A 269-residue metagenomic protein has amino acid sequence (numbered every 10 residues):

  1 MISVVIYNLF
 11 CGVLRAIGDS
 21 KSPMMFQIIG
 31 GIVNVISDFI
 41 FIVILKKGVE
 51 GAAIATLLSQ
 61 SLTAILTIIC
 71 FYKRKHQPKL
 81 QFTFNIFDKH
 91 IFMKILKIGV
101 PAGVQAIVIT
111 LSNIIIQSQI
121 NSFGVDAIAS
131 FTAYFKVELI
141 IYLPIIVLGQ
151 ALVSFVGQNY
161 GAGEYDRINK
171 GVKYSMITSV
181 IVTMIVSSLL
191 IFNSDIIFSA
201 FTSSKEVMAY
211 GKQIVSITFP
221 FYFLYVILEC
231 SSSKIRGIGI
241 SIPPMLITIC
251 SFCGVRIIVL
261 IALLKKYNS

Functional and structural regions predicted by a protein language model:
M1-I2, I44-V100, V156-F221, L263-S269: Short alpha-helical transmembrane segments in multi-pass integral membrane proteins
M1-L58: Hydrophobic transmembrane helix module of multi-pass membrane transport proteins
V4-P23, S130-S194, Y225-T248: Small-residue-rich hydrophobic transmembrane alpha-helices
Y7, G30, S59-T63, T67 (+3 more regions): Transmembrane helical elements of multi-pass membrane transporters/channels
G12, F39, T56, I69 (+8 more regions): Transmembrane alpha-helix boundary and packing residues in multipass membrane permease domains and related
I29-N34, A55-T63, F135-E138, V182 (+1 more regions): Transmembrane alpha-helical core residues of multi-pass small-molecule transporters, especially secondary transporters
N34-F39, A64-I68, I140-L143, S187 (+1 more regions): Hydrophobic transmembrane alpha-helices of multi-pass small-molecule transporters
I40-K47, I107-Y134, I140, Q158 (+3 more regions): Helix-terminus/linker motif at the lipid-water interface of multi-pass membrane proteins
